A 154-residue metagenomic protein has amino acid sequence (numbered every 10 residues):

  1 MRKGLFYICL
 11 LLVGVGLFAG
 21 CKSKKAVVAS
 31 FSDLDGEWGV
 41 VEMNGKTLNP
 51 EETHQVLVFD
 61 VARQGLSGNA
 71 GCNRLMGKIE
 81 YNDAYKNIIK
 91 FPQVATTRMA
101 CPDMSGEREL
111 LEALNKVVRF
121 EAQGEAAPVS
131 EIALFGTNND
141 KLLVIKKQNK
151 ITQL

Functional and structural regions predicted by a protein language model:
M1-S30: Bacterial Sec-dependent N-terminal signal peptides
C21-L154: Lipid interaction determinants
